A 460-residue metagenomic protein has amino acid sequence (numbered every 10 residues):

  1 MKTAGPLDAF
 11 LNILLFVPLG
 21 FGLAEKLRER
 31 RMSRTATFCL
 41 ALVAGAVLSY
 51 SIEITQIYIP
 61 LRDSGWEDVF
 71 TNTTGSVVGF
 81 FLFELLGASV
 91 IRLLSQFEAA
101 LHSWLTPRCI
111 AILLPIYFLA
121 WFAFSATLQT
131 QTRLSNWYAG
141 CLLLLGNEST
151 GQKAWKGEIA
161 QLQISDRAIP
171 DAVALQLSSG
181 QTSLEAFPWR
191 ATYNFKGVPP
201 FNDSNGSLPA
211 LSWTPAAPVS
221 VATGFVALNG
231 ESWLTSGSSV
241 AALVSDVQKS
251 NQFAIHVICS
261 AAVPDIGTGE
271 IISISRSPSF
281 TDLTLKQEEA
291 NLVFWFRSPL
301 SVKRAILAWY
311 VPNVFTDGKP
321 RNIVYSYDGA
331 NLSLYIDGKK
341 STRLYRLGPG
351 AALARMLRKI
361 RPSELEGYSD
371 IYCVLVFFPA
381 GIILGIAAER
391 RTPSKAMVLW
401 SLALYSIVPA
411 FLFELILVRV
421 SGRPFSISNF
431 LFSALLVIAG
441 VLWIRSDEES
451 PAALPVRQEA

Functional and structural regions predicted by a protein language model:
K2-G22, W66-T74, E364-A380, N429-L435: Membrane-interface loop-to-helix entry segments
L27-T37, A88-T106, R391-W400, E449-A460: Membrane-interfacial, low-structure loops and terminal tails that flank and connect transmembrane helices in multi-pass
A46-V77, T130-S135, I407-V441: Interfacial helix-loop-helix junctions of multi-pass membrane proteins
W104-Q163, R167-S250, S275-S279, E289 (+1 more regions): Extracytoplasmic low-complexity segments
I255-V257, G318-Y327, L332-L334: Short tryptophan-centered beta-strand motifs in secreted/extracellular beta-sheet-rich domains of glycan-recognition
S260-T268: Secretory/extracellular carbohydrate-interaction modules and structurally similar beta-sandwich "look-alikes"
E270-S298: Glycan-recognition/cleft segments
F296-N322: Short, aromatic/His-centered strand-loop micro-motif at the edge of beta-sheets
